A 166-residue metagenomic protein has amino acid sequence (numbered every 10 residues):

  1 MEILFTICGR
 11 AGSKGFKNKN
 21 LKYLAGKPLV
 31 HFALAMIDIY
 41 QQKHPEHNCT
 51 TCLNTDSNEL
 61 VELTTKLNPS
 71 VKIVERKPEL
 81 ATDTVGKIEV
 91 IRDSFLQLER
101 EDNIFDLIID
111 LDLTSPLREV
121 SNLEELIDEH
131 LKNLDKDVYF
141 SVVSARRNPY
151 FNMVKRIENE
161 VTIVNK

Functional and structural regions predicted by a protein language model:
M1-K17: N-terminal nucleotide-binding beta1-loop-alpha1 segment
E2-I7, V30, I37, T50-L53: Hydrophobic targeting segments
I3-L4, C49, V71, D106 (+1 more regions): Conserved acidic residues
L29-N48, E62-L63: A short, N-terminal amphipathic alpha-helix
T51-D56, S141: Short internal beta-strands
D56-L107, E124-E125: Short phosphate-binding loop-to-helix
E89, L113-K166: Conserved core of the sugar-phosphate nucleotidyltransferase
